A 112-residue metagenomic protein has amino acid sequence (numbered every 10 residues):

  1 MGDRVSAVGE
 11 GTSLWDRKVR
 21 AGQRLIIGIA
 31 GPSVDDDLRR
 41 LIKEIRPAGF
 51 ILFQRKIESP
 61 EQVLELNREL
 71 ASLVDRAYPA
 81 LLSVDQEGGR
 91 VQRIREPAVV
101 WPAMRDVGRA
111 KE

Functional and structural regions predicted by a protein language model:
S6-E10, D37, R90: Short low-complexity stretches enriched in small and charged residues
A7-S33: Boundary/entry segment of secreted carbohydrate-active catalytic domains
S13-L14, D36-L38, R68: A generic local structural motif
A30-I42: Short, acidic/polar
E44-E112: Enzymes and membrane/adaptor proteins characterized by extended Gly/Ser/Thr/Asp/Glu-rich, aromatic-dotted
